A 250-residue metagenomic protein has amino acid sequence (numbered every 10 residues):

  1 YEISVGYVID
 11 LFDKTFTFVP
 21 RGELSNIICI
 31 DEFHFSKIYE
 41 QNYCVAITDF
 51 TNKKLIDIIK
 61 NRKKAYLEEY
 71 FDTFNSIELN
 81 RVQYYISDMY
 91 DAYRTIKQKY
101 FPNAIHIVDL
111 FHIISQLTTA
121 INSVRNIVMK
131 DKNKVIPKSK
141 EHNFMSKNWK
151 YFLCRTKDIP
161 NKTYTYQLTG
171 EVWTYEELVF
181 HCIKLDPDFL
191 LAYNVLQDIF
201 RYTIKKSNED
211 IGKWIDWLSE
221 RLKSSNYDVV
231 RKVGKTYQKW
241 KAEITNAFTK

Functional and structural regions predicted by a protein language model:
Y1-D10: Short, basic interhelical loop/turn and adjoining N-cap of the next helix at nucleic-acid- or acidic-partner-contacting
L11-S25, S36, V124: Short, basic alpha-helical nucleic acid-contact segments in DNA-binding proteins and DNA transaction factors
F12-D13, K37-Y39, V45, D49-N52 (+4 more regions): Acidic/histidine-rich catalytic cores and adjacent linkers of DNA breakage/strand-transfer/modification proteins
P20, F74-I77: Structural motif
E23-K37, A46-T48: Two-metal-ion RNase H-like nuclease active-site motif
K64-D72: Structural motif
I113-K134: Short alpha-helix plus adjacent loop in nuclease-associated cores
